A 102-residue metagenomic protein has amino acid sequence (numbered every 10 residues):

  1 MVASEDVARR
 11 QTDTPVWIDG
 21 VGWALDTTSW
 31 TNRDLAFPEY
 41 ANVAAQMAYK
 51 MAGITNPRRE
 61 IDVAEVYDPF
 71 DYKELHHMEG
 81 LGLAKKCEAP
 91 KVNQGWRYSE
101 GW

Functional and structural regions predicted by a protein language model:
M1-V43, M47, Q94-W102: Condensing-enzyme catalytic core mediating Claisen C-C bond formation in acyl metabolism
D6-V7, W23, K50, I54 (+2 more regions): Generic secondary-structure signature for well-ordered alpha-helical cores
R10, A45-E60: Phosphate/pyrophosphate-binding loops at sites that engage ATP/ADP/AMP, CoA/4′-phosphopantetheine, polyphosphate
V21-A24, D62-D71: A short beta-alpha structural unit
W30-D34, D68-P90, G101: Short glycine/threonine-rich loop-to-helix capping motif typified by GTGT followed within a few residues by an Asp-Pro
D34-P38, M51, V63-Y67: Short, surface-exposed loop/turn motifs that are enriched in glycine and acidic residues and include a nearby proline
V43, M47, R59, D68-H76: Feature representing long, continuous alpha-helical segments
I54-A64, E88, V92: Hydrophobic alpha-helical bundle architecture
